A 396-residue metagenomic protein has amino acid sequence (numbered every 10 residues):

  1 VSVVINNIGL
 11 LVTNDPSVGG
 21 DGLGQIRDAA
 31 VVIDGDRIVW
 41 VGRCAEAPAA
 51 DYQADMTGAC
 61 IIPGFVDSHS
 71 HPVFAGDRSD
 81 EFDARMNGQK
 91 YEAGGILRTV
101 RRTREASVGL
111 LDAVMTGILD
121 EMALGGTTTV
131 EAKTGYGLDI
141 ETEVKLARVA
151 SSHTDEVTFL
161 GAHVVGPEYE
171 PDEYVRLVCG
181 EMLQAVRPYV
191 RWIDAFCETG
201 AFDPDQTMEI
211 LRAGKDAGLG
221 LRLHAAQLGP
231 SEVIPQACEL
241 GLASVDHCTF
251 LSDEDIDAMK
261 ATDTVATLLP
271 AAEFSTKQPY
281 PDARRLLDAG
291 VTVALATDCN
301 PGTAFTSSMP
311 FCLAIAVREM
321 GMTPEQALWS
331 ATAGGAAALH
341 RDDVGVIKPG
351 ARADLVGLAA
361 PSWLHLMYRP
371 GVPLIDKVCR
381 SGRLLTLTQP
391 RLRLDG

Functional and structural regions predicted by a protein language model:
V1-A47: N-terminal metal-binding scaffold of metallo-dependent hydrolase/deaminase domains
V4, D51-D55, V378: Conserved beta-strand scaffold positions in the cores of enzyme catalytic domains, especially in NTP/NDP-utilizing
I8, V31, D36, G58 (+15 more regions): Divalent metal-coordination and catalytic microenvironments
C44-A49, L392-L394: A short acidic/small-residue loop/turn micro-motif
M56-V114: Metal-associated gating/positioning segment near the N- to mid-region
L97-V114, D120, T128-E232: Metal-coordinating catalytic core of metallo-dependent amide/deamination hydrolases
A123, C179, V186, K215 (+3 more regions): Non-catalytic positions within long, well-ordered alpha-helices that form the structural scaffold/packing of enzyme
G220, P230-V346, L358-L364, P370-V372 (+2 more regions): Active-site-adjacent C-terminal substructures of enzyme catalytic domains
